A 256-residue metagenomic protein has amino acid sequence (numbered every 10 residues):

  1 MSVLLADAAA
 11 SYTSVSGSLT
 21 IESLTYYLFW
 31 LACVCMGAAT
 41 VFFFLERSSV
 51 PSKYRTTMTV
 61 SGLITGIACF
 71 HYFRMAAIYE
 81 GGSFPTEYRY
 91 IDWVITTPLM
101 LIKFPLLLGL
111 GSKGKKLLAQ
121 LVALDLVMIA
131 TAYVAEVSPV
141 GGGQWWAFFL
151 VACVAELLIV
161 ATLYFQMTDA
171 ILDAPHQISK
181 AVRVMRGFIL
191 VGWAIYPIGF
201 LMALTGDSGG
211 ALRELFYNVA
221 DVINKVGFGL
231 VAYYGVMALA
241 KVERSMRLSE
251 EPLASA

Functional and structural regions predicted by a protein language model:
S2-R89, P98-A256: Polytopic alpha-helical membrane-helix bundles and their juxtamembrane interface segments in multi-pass membrane
